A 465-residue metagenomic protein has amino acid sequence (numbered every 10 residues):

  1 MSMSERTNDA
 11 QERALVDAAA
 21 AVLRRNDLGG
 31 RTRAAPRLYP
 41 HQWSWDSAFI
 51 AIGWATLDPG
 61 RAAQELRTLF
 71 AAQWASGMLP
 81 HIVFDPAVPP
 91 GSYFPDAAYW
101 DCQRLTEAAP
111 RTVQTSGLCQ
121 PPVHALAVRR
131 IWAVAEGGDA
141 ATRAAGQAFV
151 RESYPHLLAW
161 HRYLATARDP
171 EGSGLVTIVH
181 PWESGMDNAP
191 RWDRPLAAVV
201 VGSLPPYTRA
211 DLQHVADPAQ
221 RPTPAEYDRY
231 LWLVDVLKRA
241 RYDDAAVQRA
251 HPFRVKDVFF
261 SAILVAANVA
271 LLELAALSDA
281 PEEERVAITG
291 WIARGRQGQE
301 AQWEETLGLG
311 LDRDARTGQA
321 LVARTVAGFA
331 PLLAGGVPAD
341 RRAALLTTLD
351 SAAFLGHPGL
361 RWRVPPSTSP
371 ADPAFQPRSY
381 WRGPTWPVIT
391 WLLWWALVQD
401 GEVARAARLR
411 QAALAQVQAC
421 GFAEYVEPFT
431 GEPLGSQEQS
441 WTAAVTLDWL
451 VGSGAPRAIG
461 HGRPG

Functional and structural regions predicted by a protein language model:
S2-Q42, L69-R111, G174-V258, Q297-T385 (+1 more regions): Extended glycan-interaction surfaces of carbohydrate-active proteins
A10-A19, D58-A71, D139-L164, A267 (+4 more regions): Extended, well-ordered alpha-helical scaffold segments
S47, P121, A125-V128, S261 (+2 more regions): TPR repeat positional signature
S47-G77, A327-V337, T390-V403, R410: Alpha-helical support elements that line or immediately flank enzyme active sites and cofactor-binding pockets
G53, A127-R130, V134, A267 (+4 more regions): Core register positions within helices of long alpha-helical scaffolds
L105-G137, L392-A396: Hydrophobic/aromatic-rich effector regions of fungal transcription factors
Q120-R194: Internal, well-ordered domain-core segments that constitute the primary functional module of diverse proteins
A250-R294, F375, S379-A404: Long, repeat-rich segments with strong aromatic
